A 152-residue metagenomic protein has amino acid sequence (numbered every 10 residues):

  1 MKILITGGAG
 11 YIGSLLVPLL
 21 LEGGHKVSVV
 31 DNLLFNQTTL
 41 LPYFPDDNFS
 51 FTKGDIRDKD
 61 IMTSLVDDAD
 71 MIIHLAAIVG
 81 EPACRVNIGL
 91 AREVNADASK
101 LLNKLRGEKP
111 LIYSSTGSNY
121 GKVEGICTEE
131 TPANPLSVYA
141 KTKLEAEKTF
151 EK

Functional and structural regions predicted by a protein language model:
M1-M71, G80: N-terminal Rossmann/SDR dinucleotide-binding element
D60, A96-K100, K148: Conserved active-site region of classical short-chain dehydrogenase/reductase
H74, K100-V138: Conserved Rossmann-fold NAD(P)-dependent oxidoreductase catalytic core, especially the SDR/UDP-sugar
A76-A77, A146: Small-residue (primarily alanine) positions within well-ordered alpha-helices, especially packing/interaction faces
E81-A98, C127-P135: Short alpha-helical oligomerization interface
L136-K152: Active-site Tyr-X1-5-Lys
